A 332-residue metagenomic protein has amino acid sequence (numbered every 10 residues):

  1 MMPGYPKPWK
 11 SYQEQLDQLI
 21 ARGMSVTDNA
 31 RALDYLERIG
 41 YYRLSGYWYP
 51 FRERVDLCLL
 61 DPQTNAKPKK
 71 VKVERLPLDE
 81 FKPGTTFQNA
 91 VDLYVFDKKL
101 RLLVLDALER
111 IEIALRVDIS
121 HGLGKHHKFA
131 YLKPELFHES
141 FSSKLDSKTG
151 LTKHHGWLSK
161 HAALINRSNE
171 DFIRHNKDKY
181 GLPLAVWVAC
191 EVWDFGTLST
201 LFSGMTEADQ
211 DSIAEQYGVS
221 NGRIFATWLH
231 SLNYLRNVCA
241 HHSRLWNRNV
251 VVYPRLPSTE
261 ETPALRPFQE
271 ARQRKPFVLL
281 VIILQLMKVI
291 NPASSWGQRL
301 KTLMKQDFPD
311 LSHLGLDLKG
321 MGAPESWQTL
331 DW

Functional and structural regions predicted by a protein language model:
M1-W332: Long, contiguous internal "core" modules enriched in hydrophobic/ aromatic residues
